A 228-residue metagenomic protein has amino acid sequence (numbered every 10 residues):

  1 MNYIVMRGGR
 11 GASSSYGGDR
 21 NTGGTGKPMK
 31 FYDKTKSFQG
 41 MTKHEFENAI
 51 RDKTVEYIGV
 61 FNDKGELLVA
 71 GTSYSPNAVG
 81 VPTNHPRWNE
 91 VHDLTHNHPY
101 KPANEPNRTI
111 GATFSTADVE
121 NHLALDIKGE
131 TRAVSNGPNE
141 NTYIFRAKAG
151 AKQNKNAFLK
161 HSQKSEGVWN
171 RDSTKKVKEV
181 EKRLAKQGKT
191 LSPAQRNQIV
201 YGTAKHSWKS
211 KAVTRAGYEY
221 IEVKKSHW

Functional and structural regions predicted by a protein language model:
M1-T22: Short turn/helix-capping motifs enriched in Asx and small/polar residues
Y16-K27, A78-W228: Active-site-proximal loop/helix of nucleotide/amide-processing enzymes and allied scaffolds
D19-N21, K53-Y57: A domain-level signal for caspase-like cysteine endopeptidase catalytic cores and their zymogen-processing architecture
M29-D52: Beta-lactamase-like hydrolase cores
E47-D52, G59-V60, N84-H85: Short secondary-structure boundary/capping segments within folded domains
E56-D63, E130-N136: Short beta-strand scaffold segments in enzyme catalytic cores
G65-E66, E140: Detector for glycine-centered tight turns/loop "hinges" at secondary-structure junctions
V69-V79: Structured interaction and signal-relay segments at domain junctions
